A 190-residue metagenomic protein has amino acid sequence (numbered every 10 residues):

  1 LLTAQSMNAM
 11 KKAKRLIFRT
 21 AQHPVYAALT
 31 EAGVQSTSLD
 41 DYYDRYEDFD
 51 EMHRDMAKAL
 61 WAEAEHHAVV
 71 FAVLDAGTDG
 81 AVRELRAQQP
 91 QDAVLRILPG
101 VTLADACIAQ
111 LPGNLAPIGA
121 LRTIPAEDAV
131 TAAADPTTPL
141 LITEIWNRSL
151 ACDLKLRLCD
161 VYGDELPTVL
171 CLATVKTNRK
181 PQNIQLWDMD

Functional and structural regions predicted by a protein language model:
L1-L98: Class I S-adenosyl-L-methionine
A13-L16, E63-H66, Q88, Q110-N114 (+1 more regions): Change "in soluble alpha/beta enzymes" to "in soluble alpha/beta proteins
K14-R15, S36, H67-F71, L95-R96 (+4 more regions): Structural motif
H23-V25, D44-Y46, T102-A106, V130 (+2 more regions): Short gly/pro/ser/thr-enriched loop/turn and capping motifs at secondary-structure boundaries
L39-D41, L98-G100, A126, C171-A173: Conserved beta-strand termini and adjacent loop/short-helix elements that scaffold enzyme active sites in alpha/beta
M56-A64, G113-D128, L186-D190: A polyampholytic, Gly/Pro-enriched intrinsically disordered region
E65-V69, T131-D190: A contiguous loop/helix-start segment that scaffolds small-molecule binding in enzyme catalytic cores
L74-I142: Class I SAM-dependent methyltransferase SAM-binding "motif I" and its flanking Rossmann-like core
